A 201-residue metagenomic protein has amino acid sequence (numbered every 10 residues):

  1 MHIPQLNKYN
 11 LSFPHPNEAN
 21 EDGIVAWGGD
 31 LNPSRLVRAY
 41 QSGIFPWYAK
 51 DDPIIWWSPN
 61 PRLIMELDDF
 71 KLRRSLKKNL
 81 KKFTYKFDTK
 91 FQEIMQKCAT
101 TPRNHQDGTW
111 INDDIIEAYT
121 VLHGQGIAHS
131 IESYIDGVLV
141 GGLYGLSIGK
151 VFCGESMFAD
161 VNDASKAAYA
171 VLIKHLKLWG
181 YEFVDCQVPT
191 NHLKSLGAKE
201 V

Functional and structural regions predicted by a protein language model:
M1-V201: N-acyltransferase acceptor-side catalytic subdomain
